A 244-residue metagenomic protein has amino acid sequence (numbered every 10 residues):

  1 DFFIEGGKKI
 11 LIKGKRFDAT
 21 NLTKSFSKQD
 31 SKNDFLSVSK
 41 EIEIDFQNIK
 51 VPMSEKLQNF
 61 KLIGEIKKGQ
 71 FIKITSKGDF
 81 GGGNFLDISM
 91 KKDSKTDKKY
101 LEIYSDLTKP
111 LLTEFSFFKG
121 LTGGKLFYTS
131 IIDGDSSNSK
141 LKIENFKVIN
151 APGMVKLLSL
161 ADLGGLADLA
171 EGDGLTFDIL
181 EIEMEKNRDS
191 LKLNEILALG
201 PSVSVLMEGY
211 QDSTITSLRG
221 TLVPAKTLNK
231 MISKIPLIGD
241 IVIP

Functional and structural regions predicted by a protein language model:
D1-L191, V203-P244: Membrane-proximal interfacial segments on either side of biological membranes
L191-A198: Extracellular beta-strand/loop-rich repeat segments of large surface/secreted proteins
